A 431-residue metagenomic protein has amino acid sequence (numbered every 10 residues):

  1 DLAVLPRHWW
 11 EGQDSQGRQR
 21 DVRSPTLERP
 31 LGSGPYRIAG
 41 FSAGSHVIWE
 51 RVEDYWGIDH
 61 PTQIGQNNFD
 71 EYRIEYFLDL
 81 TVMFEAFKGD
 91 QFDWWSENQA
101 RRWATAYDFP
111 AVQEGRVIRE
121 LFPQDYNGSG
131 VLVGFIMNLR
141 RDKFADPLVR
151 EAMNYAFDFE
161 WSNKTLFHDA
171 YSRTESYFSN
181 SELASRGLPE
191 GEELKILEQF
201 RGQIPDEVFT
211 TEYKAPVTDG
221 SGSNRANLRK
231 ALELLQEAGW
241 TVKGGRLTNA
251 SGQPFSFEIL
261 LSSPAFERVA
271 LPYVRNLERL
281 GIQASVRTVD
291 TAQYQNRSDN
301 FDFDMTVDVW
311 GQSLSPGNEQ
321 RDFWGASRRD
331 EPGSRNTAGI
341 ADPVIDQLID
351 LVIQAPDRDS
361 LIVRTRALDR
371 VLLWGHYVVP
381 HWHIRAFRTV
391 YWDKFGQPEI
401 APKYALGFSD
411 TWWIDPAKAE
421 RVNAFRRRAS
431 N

Functional and structural regions predicted by a protein language model:
D1-Q66, D70-E71, L78-V82, G89 (+2 more regions): Gly/Pro-rich hinge or "lid" segments in bacterial periplasmic/extracellular proteins
S24-L27, Y55-P110, E151, Y155 (+3 more regions): Ligand-site clamp/hinge motif
L31, S42-G44, N67-F69, V117 (+6 more regions): Short, solvent-exposed loop/turn segments at the edges of secondary structure
G34-R37, V47-I48, F69-Y76, F122 (+3 more regions): Short, well-ordered beta-strand elements
A39-E50, E75-R141, E151-A152, F157-Y177 (+3 more regions): Extracellular/periplasmic solute-recognition and catalytic clefts
S42-V47, R51, N154-K214, R229-L232 (+2 more regions): Detector for C-terminal structural segments
I64-E71, P205-K214, T248-S262: Short, conserved helix/loop micro-motifs enriched in His/Cys and acidic residues
Y72-Y76, I136-D142, L148-A152, K214-N224 (+3 more regions): Second-shell loop/turn segments in exported
